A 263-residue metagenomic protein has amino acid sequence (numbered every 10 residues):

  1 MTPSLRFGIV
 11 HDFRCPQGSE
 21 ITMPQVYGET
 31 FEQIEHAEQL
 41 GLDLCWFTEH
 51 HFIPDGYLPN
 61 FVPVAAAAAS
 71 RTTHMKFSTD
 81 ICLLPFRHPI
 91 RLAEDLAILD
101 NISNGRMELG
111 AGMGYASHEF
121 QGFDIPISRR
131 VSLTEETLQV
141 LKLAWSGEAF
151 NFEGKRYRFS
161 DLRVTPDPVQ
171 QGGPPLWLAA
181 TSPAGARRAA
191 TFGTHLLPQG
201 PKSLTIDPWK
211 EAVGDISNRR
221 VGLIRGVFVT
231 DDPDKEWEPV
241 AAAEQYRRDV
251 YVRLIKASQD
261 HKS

Functional and structural regions predicted by a protein language model:
M1-S263: Active-site-adjacent structural elements that line small-molecule/cofactor binding pockets in enzymes
